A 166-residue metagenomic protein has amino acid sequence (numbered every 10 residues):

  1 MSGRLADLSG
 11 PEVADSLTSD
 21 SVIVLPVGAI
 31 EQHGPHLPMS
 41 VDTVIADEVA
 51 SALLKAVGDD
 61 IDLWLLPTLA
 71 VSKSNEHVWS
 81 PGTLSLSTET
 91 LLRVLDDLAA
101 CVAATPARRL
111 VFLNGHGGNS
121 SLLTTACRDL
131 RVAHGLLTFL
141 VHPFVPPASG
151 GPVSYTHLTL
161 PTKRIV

Functional and structural regions predicted by a protein language model:
S2-A6, V13-E31, P35-T43: A short aromatic-anchored loop/beta-hairpin motif
L17-V27, I61-K73: Short coil-to-beta-strand
S19, E48, R93-D97: A non-catalytic, amphipathic alpha-helix used as a structural packing/dimerization or gating element in enzyme scaffolds
S40, D60-I61: Extended amphipathic ligand-handling, pore-lining, and cofactor/metal-binding catalytic surfaces
D42-L54: Short catalytic helix/loop segments, enriched in acidic residues and glycine and frequently bearing histidine
V71-Y155: Active-site histidine-anchored catalytic micro-motif
T156-T162: Conserved small/polar residues in nucleotide/adenosyl-binding loops
